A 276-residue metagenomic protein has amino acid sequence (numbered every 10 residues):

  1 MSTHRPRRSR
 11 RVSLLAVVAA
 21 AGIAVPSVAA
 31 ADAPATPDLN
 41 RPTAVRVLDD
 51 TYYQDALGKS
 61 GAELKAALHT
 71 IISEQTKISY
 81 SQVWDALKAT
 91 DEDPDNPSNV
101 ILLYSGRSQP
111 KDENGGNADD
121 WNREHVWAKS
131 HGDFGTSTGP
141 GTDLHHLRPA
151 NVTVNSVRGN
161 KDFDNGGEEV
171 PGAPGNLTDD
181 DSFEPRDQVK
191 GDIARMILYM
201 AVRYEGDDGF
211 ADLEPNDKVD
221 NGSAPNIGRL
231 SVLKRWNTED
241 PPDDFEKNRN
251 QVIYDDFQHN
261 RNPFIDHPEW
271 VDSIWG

Functional and structural regions predicted by a protein language model:
S2, S27-G106, W270-G276: N-terminal module-boundary/linker segments of secreted carbohydrate-active enzymes
S2-D32: Secretory targeting and sorting signals
R7, L103, P110, E246-K247: Short secondary-structure boundary micro-motifs
S9-A16, T70, F134, Y254: Intrinsically disordered, low-complexity segments enriched in polar/charged small residues
S13-L14, D38, V47, D212: Acidic/proline-rich low-complexity IDRs
L15, I23, P94-D95, G115 (+1 more regions): A generic structural signal for short, solvent-exposed coil/turn residues that cap or connect secondary-structure
V100-L102, G106-E113, N117-D120: Short, His- and charge-rich active-site/binding loops that engage polyanionic ligands
G115-G276: Domain-level detector of nuclease and nuclease-like folds in predominantly extracellular/periplasmic contexts
